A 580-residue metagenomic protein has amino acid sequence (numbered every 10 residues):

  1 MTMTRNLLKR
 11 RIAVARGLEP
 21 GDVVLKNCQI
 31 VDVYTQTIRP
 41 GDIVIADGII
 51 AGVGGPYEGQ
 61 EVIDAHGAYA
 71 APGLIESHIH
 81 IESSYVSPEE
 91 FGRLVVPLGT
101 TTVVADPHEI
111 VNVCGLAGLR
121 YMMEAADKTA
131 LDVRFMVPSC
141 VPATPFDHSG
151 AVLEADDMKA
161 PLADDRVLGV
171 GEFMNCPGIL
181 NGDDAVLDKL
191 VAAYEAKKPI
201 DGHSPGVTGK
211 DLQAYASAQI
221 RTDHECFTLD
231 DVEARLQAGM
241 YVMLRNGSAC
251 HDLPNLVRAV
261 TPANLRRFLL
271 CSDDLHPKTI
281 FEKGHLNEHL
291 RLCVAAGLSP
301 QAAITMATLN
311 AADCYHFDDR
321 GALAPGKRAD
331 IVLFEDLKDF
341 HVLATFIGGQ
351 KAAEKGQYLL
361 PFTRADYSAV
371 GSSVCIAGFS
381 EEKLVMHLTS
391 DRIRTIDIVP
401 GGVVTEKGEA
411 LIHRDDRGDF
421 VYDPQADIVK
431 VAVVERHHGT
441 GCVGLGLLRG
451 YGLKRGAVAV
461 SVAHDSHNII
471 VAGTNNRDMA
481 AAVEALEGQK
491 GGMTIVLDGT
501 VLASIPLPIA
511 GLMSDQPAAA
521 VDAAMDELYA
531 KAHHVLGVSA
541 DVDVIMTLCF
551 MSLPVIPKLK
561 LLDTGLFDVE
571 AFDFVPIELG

Functional and structural regions predicted by a protein language model:
M1-G41, I45-A46, G55, V96-L98 (+2 more regions): Active-site microenvironment of metallo-dependent hydrolases
T2-V14, E89-P199, A263, V501-P506: Divalent-metal coordination cores built from histidine and acidic residues
E19-K26, P56-A105: Replace "His-x-His-based motif
D22-V23, D42, Q60-E61, G73 (+14 more regions): Structural motif
C28, G48, G67, H78 (+9 more regions): Divalent metal-coordination and catalytic microenvironments
H80-E82, H108-I110, P138-A143, F173-C176 (+4 more regions): Active-site beta-loop-alpha junctions enriched in small/polar residues
C114-G118, T144-G150, N181-A185, D211-Y215 (+9 more regions): Short acidic, glycine/serine/threonine-rich loops at helix termini
V152-G171, G178-M243, C250-L270, F281-A302 (+1 more regions): Histidine/acidic residue-rich metal-binding segments in metalloenzymes
